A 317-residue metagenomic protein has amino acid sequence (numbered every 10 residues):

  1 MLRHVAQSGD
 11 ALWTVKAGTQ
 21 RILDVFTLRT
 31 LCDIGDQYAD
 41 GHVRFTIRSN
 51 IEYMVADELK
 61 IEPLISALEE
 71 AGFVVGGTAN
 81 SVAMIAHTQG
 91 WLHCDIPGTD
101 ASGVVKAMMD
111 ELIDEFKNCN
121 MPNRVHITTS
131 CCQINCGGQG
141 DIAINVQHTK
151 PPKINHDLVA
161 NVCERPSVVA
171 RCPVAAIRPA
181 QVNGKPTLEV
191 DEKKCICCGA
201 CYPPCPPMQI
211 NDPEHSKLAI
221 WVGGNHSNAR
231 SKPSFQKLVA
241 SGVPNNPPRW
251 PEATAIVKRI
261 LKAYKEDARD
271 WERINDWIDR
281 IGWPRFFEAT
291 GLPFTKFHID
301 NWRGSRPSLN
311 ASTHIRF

Functional and structural regions predicted by a protein language model:
M1-L23, A86-W91, F235-G242: Short glycine-/aliphatic-rich beta-strand segments at the starts of folded cytosolic domains
V15-P166, R171, K194, A219 (+1 more regions): Small-residue-enriched alpha-helical segments and adjacent helix-cap loops that form tight helix-helix packing
D36-D40, F73, I113-K117, V174-I177 (+6 more regions): Generic secondary-structure signature for well-ordered alpha-helical cores
D40-I47, T78-A79, N118-R124, E266-R280 (+2 more regions): Flexible, glycine/charged-enriched surface loops at secondary-structure junctions
R44, S167-V190, I196-L218: Iron-sulfur cluster-binding cysteine motifs and their immediate structural context in ferredoxin-like electron-transfer
I85-T88, H126-Q133, I274-F287, P307: A glycine-rich phosphate-binding loop feature that marks nucleotide/adenosyl-phosphate handling sites
N225-A268: A hydrophobic, small-residue-rich beta->alpha segment in the mid-to-C-terminal subdomain of diverse proteins
W283-F317: C-terminal, charged low-complexity interaction regions
